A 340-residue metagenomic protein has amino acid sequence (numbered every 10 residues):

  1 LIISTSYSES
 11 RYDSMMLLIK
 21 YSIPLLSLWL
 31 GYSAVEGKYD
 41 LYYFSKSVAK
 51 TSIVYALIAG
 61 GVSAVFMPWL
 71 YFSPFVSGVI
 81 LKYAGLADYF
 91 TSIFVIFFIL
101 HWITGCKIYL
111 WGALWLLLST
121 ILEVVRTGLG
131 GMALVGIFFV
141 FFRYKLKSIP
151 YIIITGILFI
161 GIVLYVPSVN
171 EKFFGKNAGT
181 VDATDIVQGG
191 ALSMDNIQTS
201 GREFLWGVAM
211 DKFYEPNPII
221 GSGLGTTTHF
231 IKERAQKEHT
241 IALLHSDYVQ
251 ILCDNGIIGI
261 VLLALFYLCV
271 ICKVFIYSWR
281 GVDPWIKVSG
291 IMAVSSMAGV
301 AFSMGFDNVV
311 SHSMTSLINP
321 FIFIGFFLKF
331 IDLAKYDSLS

Functional and structural regions predicted by a protein language model:
L1, R11-A34, Y43, S47 (+1 more regions): Aromatic-anchored transmembrane helix interface
L1-S22, L57, G105, V288 (+2 more regions): N-terminal hydrophobic segments of proteins, predominantly signal-anchor/transmembrane helices of inner/organellar
L26-S27, Y42-Y71, L81-K145, L164-Y165 (+1 more regions): Alpha-helical transmembrane segments of multi-pass inner-membrane proteins
L30-L41, F98-G105, I137-L146, I271-W279 (+1 more regions): Structural signal for the C-terminal ends of transmembrane alpha-helices and the immediately following loop
K50, P150, D254-A298, Y336: Hydrophobic transmembrane alpha-helices and their immediate junctions
G61, L122, R143-S193, M210-P216 (+1 more regions): A membrane-periplasm/extracellular boundary helix in multi-pass inner-membrane enzymes that assemble envelope glycans
S77, S193-D211, E215-N255: Long extracytoplasmic/lumenal interhelical loops at the membrane interface of multi-pass membrane proteins
I99, I291-S340: Transmembrane alpha-helices of multi-pass inner-membrane enzymes
